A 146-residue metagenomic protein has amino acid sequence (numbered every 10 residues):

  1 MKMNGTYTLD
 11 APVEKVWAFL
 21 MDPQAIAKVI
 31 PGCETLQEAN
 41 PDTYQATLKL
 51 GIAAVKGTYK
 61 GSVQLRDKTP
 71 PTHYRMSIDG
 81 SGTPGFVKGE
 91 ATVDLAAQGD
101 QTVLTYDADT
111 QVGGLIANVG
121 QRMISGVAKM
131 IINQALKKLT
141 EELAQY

Functional and structural regions predicted by a protein language model:
M1-K49, Q145: Hydrophobic ligand-binding cavity/cleft-lining segments
K2-T6, T43-Q45, T58-K60, H73 (+2 more regions): Intrinsic-disorder/low-complexity, polar/charged segments enriched in Ser/Thr/Lys/Arg/Asp/Glu/Gln
G5, E34, K60-D67, I78 (+1 more regions): Hydrophobic/aromatic beta-strand elements that line small-molecule binding cavities or substrate pockets in beta-rich
P12, P41, P70-P71, Q98-Q101: Short strand-connecting beta-turns/loops that link adjacent beta-strands
V16, I26, L65, Y106 (+1 more regions): Hydrophobic pocket/interface hotspot
Q37-G82, Q134: Glycine-rich portal/gate segments that line the openings of hydrophobic small-molecule binding cavities
G80-K129: Beta-strand/loop substructures that line and gate deep hydrophobic ligand-binding cavities in soluble
K137-Y146: Short, highly charged C-terminal tails/helix-capping segments
